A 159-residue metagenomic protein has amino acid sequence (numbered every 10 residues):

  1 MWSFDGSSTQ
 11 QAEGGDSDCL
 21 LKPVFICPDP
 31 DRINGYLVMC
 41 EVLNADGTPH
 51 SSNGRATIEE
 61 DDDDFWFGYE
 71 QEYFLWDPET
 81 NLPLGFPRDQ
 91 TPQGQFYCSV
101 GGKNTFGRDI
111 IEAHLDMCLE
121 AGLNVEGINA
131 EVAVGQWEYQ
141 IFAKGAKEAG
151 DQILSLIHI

Functional and structural regions predicted by a protein language model:
M1-G127, A146-S155: ATP/Mg2+-dependent ligation/transfer catalytic cores
G127-F142: Active-site-proximal, well-structured secondary-structure segments within enzyme catalytic domains
I157-I159: Conserved small/polar residues in nucleotide/adenosyl-binding loops
